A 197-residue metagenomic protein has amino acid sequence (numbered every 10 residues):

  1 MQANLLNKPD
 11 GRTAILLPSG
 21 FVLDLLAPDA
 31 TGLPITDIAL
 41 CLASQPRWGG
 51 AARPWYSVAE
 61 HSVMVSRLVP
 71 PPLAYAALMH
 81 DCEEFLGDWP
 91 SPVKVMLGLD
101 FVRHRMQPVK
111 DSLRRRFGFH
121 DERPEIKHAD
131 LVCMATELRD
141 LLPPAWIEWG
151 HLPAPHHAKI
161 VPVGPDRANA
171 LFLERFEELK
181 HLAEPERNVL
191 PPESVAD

Functional and structural regions predicted by a protein language model:
M1-D197: Metal-dependent phosphohydrolase cores
